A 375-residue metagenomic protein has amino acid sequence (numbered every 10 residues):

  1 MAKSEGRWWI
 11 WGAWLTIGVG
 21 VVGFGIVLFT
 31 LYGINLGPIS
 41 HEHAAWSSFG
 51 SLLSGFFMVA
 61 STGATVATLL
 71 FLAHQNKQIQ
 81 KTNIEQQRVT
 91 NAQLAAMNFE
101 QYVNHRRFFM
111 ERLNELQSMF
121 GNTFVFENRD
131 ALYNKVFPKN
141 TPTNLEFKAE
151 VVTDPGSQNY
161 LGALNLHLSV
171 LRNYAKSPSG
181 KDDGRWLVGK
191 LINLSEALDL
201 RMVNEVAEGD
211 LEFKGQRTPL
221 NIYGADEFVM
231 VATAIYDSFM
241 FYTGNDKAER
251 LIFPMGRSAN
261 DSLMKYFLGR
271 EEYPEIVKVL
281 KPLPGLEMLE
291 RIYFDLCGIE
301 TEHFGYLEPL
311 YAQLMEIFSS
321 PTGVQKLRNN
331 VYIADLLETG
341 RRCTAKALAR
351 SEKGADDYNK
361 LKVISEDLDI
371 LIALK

Functional and structural regions predicted by a protein language model:
M1-H74, K81, F99, V103-V151 (+1 more regions): Short hydrophobic membrane-inserting helices
K81-K375: Amphipathic alpha-helical "stem/stalk" segments
